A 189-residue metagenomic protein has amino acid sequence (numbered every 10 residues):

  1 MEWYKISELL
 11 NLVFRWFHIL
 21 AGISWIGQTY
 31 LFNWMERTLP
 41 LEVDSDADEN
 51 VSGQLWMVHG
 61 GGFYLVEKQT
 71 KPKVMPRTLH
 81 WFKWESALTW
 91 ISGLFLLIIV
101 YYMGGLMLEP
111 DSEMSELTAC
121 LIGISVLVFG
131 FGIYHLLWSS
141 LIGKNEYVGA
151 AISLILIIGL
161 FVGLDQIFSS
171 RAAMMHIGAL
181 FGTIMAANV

Functional and structural regions predicted by a protein language model:
M1-V189: Polytopic transmembrane helical bundles with strong interfacial aromatic enrichment
